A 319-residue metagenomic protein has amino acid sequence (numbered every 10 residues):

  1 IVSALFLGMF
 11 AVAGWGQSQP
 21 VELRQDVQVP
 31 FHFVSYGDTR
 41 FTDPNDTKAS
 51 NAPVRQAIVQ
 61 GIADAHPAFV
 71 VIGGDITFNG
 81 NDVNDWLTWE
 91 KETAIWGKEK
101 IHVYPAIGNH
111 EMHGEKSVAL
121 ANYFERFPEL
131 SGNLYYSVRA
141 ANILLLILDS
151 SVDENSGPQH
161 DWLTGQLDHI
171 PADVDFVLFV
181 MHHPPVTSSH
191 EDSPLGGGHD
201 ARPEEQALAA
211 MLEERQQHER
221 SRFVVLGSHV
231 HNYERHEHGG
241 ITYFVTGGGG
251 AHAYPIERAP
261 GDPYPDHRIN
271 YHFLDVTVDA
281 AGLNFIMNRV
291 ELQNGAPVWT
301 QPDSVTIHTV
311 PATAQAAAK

Functional and structural regions predicted by a protein language model:
V2-A13: Bacterial N-terminal signal peptides
G16-D85, S188, D192, G197: N-terminal active-site segment of His-dependent metallophosphoesterases
Q19, D82-V177, H190-V224, V230-D279 (+1 more regions): Extended active-site neighborhood of metal-dependent phosphoesterases/phosphodiesterases
V27, H267-K319: A short C-terminal boundary segment appended to hydrolase-like catalytic domains
F33-S35, V70-I72, P105-A106, F179 (+1 more regions): Residue-level marker for buried hydrophobic side chains located in beta-strands that build the well-ordered beta-sheet
S35-R40, V152, G247-G249, R289-E291: A mature extracytoplasmic/lumenal domain signature
D38, G74-D75, G108-N109, H182 (+1 more regions): Active-site glycine-centered loops adjacent to acidic/histidine catalytic or metal-binding residues that shape
S150, V180-P184, S228-V230, N288-R289: Short, well-ordered beta-to-alpha junction loops that form the rim of enzyme active sites and present histidine/acidic
